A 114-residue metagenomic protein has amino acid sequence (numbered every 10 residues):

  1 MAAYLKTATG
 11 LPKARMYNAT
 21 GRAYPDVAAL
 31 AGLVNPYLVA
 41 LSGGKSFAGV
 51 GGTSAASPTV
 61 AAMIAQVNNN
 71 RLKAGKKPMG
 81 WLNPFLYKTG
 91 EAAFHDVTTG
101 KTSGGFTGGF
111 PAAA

Functional and structural regions predicted by a protein language model:
M1-A114: Extracellular protease catalytic domains of secreted zymogens
